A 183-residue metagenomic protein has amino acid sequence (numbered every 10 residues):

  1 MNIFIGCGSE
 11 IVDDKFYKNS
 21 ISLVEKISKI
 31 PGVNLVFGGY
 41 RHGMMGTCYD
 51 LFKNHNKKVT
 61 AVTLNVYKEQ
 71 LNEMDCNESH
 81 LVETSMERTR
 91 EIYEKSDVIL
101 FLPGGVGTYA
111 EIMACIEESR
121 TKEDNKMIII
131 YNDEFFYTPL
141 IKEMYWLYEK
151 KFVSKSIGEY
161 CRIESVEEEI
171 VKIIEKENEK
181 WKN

Functional and structural regions predicted by a protein language model:
M1-K57: Glycine-rich beta-alpha loop segments
G39, G43-P103, G107-T108: Acidic/glycine-enriched connector segments
H42-T47, F136-Y148: Glycine-rich, charge-decorated loop segments at or immediately adjacent to ligand/cofactor-binding or catalytic sites
T63, L102, S119-K142, K155-I157: Short, acidic/small-residue loops that bind anionic groups at enzyme active sites
V98, K150-N183: A charged, well-structured terminal subsegment
Y109-E111, E117-T121: Long, charge-patterned amphipathic alpha-helical coiled-coil/hairpin "stalk" segments used as oligomerization
